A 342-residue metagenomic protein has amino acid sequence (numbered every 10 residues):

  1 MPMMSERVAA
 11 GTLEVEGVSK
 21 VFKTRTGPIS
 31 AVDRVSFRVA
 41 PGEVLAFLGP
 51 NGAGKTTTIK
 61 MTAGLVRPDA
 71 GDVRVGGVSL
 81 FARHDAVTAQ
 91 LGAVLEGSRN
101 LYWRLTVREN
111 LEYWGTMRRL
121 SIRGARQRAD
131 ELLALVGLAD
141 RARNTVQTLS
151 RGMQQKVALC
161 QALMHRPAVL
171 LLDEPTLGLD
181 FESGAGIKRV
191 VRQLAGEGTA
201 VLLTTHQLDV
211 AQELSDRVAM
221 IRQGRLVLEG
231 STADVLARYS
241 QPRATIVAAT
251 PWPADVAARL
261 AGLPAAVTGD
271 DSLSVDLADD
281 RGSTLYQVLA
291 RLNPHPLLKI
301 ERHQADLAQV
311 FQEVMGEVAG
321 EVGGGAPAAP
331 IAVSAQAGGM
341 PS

Functional and structural regions predicted by a protein language model:
S5-V15, V21-R34, H84: A short, flexible loop at the N-terminus of ABC-type nucleotide-binding domains that lies
G71-A82, V87: Conserved ABC transporter NBD signature motif
E112, T116, R123-R141: Conserved ABC ATPase "signature" region
R166: Conserved catalytic motifs of ABC-family nucleotide-binding domains
L170-E174: Catalytic Walker B motif of ABC-type/P-loop ATPase nucleotide-binding domains
K188-A278: ABC transporter nucleotide-binding domain
